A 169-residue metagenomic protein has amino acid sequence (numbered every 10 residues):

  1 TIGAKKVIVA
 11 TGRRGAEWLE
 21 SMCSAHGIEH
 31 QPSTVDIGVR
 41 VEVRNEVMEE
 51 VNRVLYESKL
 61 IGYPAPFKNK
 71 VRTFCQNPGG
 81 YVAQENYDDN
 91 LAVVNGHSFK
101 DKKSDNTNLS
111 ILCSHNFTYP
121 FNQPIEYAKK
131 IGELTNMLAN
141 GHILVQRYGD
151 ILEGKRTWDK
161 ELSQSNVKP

Functional and structural regions predicted by a protein language model:
T1-P169: Residues forming the flavin
